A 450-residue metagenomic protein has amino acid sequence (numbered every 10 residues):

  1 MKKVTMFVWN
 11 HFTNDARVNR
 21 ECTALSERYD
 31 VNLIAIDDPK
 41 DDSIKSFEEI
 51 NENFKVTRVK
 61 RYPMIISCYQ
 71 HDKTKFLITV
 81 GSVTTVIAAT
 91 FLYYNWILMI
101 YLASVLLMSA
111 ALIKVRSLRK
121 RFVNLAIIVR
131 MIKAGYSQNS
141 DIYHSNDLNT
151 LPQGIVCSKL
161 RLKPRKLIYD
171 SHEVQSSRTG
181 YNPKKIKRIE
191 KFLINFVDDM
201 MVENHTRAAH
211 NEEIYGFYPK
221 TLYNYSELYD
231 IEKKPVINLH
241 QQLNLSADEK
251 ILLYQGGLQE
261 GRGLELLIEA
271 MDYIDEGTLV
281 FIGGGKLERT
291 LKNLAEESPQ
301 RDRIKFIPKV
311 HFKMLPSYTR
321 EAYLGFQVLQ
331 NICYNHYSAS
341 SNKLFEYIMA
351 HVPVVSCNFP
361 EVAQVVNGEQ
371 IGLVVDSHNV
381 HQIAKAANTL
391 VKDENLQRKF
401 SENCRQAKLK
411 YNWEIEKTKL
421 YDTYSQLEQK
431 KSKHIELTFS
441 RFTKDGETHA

Functional and structural regions predicted by a protein language model:
E21, F122-S137, P152, L160 (+2 more regions): Membrane-proximal helix-turn-helix segments that form the acceptor-binding/catalytic region of lipid-linked
A35, T57, S176, K191-N238 (+1 more regions): Donor nucleotide-sugar binding/catalytic pocket of nucleotide-sugar-dependent glycosyltransferases
Q241, Q382-K385, T389, L396-K410 (+1 more regions): A short, well-ordered alpha-helix in the C-terminal region of glycosyltransferases
L245-D272, V280, S401, L420: Conserved donor-binding/catalytic core segment of Leloir-type glycosyltransferases
I282, R289-T319, L324: Nucleotide-activated donor-binding/catalytic signature segment of Leloir-type glycosyltransferases, i.e., the conserved
R303, T319-S338, V352: Acidic donor-binding loop of glycosyltransferase active sites
G368-E369, L373-V380, T389-N395: Conserved acidic donor-binding segment of nucleotide-sugar-dependent glycosyltransferases
T389, W413-A450: C-terminal alpha-helical cap of glycosyltransferases
